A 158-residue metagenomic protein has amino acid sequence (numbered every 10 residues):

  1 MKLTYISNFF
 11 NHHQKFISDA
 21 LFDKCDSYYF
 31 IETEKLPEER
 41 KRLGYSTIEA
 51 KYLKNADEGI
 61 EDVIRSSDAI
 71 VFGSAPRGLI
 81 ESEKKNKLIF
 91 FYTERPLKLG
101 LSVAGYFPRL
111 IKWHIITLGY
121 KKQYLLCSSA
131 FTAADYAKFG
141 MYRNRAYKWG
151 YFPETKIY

Functional and structural regions predicted by a protein language model:
K2-Y5, E58-L79, F90-F91: Short N-terminal targeting/anchoring amphipathic segment
N8-N55, E61-I64: N-terminal strand-loop element at the rim of the active site of nucleotide-sugar-dependent glycosyltransferases
H13, T33, F72-S74, C127-S129 (+1 more regions): Replace "coordinates the UDP/GDP/TDP-sugar" with "coordinates nucleotide-activated sugar donors
H13-Q14, L36-R42, L79-I80, L99-G100 (+1 more regions): Short, charged/polar "capping" segments at the starts of alpha-helices and the immediately preceding loops
E32-L36, Y52-A56, T93-L99, Y151-E154: Short, acidic/turn-prone active-site loops that include or flank metal/cofactor- and phosphate-binding residues
S82-L101, L126, K148-W149: Active-site proximal beta-strand in glycosyltransferases
L97-K121: Nucleotide-sugar donor phosphate/pyrophosphate-binding loop at the beta->alpha transition of glycosyltransferases
Y120-Y158: Donor nucleotide-sugar binding/catalytic pocket of nucleotide-sugar-dependent glycosyltransferases
